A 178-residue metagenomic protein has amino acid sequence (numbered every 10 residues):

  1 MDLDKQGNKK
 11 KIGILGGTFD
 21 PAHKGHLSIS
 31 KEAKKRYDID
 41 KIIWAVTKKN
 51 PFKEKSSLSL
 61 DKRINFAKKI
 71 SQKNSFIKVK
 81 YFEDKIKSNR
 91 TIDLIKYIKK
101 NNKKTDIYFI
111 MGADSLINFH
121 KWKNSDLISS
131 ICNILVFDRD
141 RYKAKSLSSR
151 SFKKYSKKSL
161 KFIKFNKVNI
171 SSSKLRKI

Functional and structural regions predicted by a protein language model:
M1-I178: Nucleotidyltransferase catalytic core that binds NTPs
